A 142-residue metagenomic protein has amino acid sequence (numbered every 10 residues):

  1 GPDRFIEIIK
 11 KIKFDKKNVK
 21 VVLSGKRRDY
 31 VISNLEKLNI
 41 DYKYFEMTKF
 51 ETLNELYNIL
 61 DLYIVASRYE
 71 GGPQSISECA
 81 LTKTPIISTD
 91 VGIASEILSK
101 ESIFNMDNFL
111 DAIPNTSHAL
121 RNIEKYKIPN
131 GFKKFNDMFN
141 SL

Functional and structural regions predicted by a protein language model:
G1-K11: A conserved mid-protein helix/loop that constitutes part of the nucleotide-sugar donor-binding site
V31-T48: Nucleotide-activated donor-binding/catalytic signature segment of Leloir-type glycosyltransferases, i.e., the conserved
E55-L60: Short alpha-helical donor nucleotide-sugar binding micro-motif in glycosyltransferases
Y63-I64: A short hydrophobic beta-strand element within the catalytic core of glycosyltransferases that build diverse glycans
R68: Aromatic "clamp/platform" in nucleotide-sugar-dependent glycosyltransferases that forms part of the donor/acceptor
P85-S88: Short hydrophobic beta-strand element within catalytic cores of glycosyltransferases and related nucleotide-activated
S95-N115: Change "using UDP/GDP/dTDP sugars" to "using nucleotide sugars
N115-L142: A charged, aromatic-enriched C-terminal amphipathic alpha-helix characteristic of glycosyltransferases across folds
